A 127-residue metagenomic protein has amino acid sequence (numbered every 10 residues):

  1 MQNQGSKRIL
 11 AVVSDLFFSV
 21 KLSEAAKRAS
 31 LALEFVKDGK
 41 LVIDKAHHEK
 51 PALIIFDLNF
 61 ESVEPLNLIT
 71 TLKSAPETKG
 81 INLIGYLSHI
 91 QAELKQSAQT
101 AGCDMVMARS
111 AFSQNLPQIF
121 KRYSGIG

Functional and structural regions predicted by a protein language model:
M1-R8, I119-G127: Non-catalytic signal-transmission and effector/linker regions of two-component phosphorelay proteins
K7-L16: Conserved acidic segment of CheY-like receiver
L31-K37: Short hydrophobic/Thr-rich beta-strand motif most characteristic of the beta2 strand and flanking loop of CheY-like
K37-L53: Acidic, metal-coordinating helix/loop segments flanking the phosphotransfer/catalytic sites of two-component signaling
F56-L72: Conserved phosphotransfer microenvironments
K73-K79, A101: Conserved phosphotransfer cores of two-component systems
G80-H89: A short, hydrophobic beta-strand element within the central beta-sheet of small alpha/beta folds
I90-M105: Alpha4 helix (beta4-alpha4-beta5 surface) of REC/receiver domains from two-component response regulators
